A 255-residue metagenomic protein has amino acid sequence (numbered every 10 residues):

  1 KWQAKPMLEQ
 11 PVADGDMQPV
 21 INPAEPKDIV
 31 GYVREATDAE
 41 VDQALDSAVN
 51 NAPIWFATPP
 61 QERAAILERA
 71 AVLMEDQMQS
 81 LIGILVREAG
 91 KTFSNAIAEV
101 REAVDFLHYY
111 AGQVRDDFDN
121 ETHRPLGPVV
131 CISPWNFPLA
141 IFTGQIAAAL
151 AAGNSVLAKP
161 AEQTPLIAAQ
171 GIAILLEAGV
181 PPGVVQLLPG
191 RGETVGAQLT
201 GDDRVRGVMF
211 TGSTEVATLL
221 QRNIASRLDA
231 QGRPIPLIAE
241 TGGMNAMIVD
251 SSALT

Functional and structural regions predicted by a protein language model:
K1-D46, N50, A57-L73, G83-I84 (+3 more regions): Terminal low-complexity tails and localization/encapsulation signals of metabolic enzymes
E35, I54-A57, G179, A253: Short, conserved sequence motifs enriched in acidic/basic residues, glycine, and aromatics that mark functional "hot
D46, Q79-S80, A169: A generic alpha-helix surface/boundary motif
N51, W55, E88-T92: Alpha-helix C-capping/helix-to-loop hinge sites
M78-L81, A217: Extended amphipathic alpha-helical scaffold segments
L81-I84, A89: Helix-loop-helix junctions that connect adjacent transmembrane helices in secondary transporters/permeases, recognized
V86, F93, G112-T255: Rossmann-like NAD(P) dinucleotide-binding subdomain of oxidoreductase/dehydrogenase enzymes
